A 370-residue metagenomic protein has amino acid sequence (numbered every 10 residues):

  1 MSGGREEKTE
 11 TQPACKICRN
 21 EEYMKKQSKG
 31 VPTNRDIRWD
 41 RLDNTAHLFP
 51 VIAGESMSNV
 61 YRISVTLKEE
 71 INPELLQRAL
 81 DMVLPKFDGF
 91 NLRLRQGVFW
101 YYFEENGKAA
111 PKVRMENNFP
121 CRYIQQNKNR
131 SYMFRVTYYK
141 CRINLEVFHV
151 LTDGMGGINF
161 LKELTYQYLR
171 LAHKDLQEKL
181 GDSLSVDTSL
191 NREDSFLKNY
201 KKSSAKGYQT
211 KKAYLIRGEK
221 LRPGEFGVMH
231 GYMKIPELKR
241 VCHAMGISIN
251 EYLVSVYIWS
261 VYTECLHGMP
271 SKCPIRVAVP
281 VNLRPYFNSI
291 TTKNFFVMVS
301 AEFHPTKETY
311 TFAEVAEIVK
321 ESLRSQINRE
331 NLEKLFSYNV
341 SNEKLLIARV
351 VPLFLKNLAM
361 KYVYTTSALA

Functional and structural regions predicted by a protein language model:
M1-Y23: N-terminal amphipathic/basic-hydrophobic helices that include classical n-h-c signal peptides and signal-anchor
C15-E21, K25-N44, Y139-R142, L151-N159 (+1 more regions): Non-catalytic, low-complexity flexible loops and terminal extensions
C15-F99, K108-R135, H230, Y262-A370: Acyl-thioester-dependent acyl-group transfer interface
K68-L84, E146-K162, H230-H267: Acyl activation and transfer enzymes in specialized metabolism, enriched for ANL adenylate-forming modules
F99-Y101, I143: Hydrophobic residues embedded in beta-strands of well-ordered beta-sheets
E104-A109, V147-L151: Secondary-structure transition/turn motif
I143, I249-N250, C273-I275: Alpha-helical scaffolds flanking conserved acidic
L164, Y168-A172, V261, L323 (+1 more regions): Short, well-ordered alpha-helical segments in soluble proteins
